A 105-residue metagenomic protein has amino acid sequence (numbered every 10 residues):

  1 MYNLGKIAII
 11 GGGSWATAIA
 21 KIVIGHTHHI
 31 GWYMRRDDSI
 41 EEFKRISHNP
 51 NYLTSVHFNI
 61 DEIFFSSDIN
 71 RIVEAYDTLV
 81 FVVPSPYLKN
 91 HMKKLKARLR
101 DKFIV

Functional and structural regions predicted by a protein language model:
M1-V56, I63-S67, V73: NAD(P)+-binding Rossmann beta1-loop-alpha1 motif at the extreme N-terminus of oxidoreductases
H57-N59, K89: Short amphipathic alpha-helical interaction elements located at domain edges and within/adjacent to intrinsically
N59-I60, P84: Generic structural signal for alpha-helix starts
D61-I63, L95: Juxtamembrane/interface motifs at transmembrane-helix termini
V73-E74, T78-F81, S85-V105: Rossmann-like NAD(P)(H) cofactor-binding subdomain of soluble oxidoreductases
